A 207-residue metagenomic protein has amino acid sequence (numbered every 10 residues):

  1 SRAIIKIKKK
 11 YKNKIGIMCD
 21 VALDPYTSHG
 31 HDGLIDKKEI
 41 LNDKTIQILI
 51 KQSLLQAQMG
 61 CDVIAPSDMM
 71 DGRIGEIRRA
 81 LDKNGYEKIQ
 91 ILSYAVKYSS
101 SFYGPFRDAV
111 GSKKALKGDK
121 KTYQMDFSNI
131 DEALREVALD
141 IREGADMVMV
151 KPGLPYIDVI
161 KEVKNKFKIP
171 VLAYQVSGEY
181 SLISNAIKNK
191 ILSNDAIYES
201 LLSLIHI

Functional and structural regions predicted by a protein language model:
S1-C19, D71-K97, Y156-E179: Alpha-helix-loop-beta-strand connector modules within alpha/beta enzyme cores
S1-Q52: Active-site beta->alpha loop and helix N-cap motifs at the rims of alpha/beta catalytic domains
I4, I46, S53, I74 (+3 more regions): Generic hydrophobic/aromatic pocket-lining and core-packing "Φ" positions
H29-I48, K113-L134, I183-Y198: Active-site mouth loops of central-metabolism enzymes
T45, D62-M70, Q124-N129, D146-L154: Catalytic beta/alpha-barrel core
R135-V148: Oxyanion-binding "anion nests"
I205-I207: Conserved small/polar residues in nucleotide/adenosyl-binding loops
